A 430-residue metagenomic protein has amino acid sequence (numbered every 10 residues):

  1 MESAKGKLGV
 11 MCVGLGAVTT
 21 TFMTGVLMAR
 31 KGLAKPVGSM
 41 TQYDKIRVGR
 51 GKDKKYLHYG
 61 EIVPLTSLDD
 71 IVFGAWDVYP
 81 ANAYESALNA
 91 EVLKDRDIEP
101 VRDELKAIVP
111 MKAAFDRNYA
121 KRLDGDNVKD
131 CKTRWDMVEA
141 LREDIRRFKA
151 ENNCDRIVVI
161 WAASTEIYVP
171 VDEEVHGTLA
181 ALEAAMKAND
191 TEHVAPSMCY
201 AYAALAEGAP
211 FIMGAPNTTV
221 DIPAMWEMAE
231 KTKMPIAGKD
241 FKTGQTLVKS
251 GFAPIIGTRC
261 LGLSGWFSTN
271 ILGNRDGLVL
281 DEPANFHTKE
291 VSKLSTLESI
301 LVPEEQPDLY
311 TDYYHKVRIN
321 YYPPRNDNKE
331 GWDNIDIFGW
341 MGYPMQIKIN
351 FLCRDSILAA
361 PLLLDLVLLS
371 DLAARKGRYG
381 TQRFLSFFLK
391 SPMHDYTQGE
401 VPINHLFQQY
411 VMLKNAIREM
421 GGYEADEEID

Functional and structural regions predicted by a protein language model:
M1-A215, T219-K231, S250-G251, Q346-D430: Metallocofactor- and cofactor-centric catalytic cores in central/energy metabolism, strongly enriched
A17, D77-P80, K242-G244, F267-G273 (+3 more regions): Glycine-rich beta-alpha junction loops
F211, P235-G238: Histidine/cysteine- and/or acidic
N217-T232, I271-E282, S299-D308, N326-G339 (+2 more regions): Short flexible/disordered coil segments
A237-K239, T243-L309: Conserved anion/nucleotide-ligand pocket segment
T243, D308-Y313, Y423-D430: Short, highly charged low-complexity linear segments
S292-R383: Glycine-rich, aromatic-lined ligand/substrate-binding cores of catalytic and carbohydrate-binding domains
